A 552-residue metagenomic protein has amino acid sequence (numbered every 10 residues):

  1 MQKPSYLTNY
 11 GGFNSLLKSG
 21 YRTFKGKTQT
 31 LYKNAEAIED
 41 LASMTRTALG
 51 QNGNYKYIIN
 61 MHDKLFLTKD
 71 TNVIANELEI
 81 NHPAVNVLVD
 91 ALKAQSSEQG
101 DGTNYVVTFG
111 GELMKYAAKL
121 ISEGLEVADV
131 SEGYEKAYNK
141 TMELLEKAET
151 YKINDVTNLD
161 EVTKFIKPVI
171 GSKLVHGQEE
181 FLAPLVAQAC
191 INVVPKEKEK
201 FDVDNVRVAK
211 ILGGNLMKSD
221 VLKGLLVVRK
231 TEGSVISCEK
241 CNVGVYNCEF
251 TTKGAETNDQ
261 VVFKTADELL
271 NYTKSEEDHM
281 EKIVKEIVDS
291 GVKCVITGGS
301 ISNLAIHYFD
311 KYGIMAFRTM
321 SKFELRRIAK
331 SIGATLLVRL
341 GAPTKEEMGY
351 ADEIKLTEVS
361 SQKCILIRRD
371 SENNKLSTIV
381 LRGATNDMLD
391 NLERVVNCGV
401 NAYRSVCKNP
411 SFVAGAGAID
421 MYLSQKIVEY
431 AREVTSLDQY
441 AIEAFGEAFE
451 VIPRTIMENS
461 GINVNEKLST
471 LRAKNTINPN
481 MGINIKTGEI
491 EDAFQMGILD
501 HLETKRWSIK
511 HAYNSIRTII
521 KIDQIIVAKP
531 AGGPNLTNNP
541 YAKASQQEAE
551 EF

Functional and structural regions predicted by a protein language model:
Q2-V73, E77, Y138-A384, N391 (+1 more regions): Extended amphipathic alpha-helical scaffolds
Y32, E79-N81, L376-F552: Extended, low-charge hydrophobic alpha-helical regions
G50, G100, G124, V186 (+5 more regions): Residue-level signature of catalytic and energy-coupling elements of molecular machines, predominantly ATP/GTP-dependent
F66-Q95: Active-site cofactor/substrate anionic-group-binding motifs, chiefly glycine- and Lys/Arg-rich phosphate-binding loops
L92, S96, L325, V338 (+3 more regions): Long, charge-patterned amphipathic alpha-helical coiled-coil/hairpin "stalk" segments used as oligomerization
S96-T108, S122, V127-V130, E146-L159: Short, flexible active-site-proximal loops enriched in glycine and acidic residues
T103, V107-G111, A128-E135, Q439-E447 (+1 more regions): Alpha-helical transmembrane segments of multi-pass membrane proteins, especially transporters and channels
G111-E123: Feature marking long nucleic-acid-engaging regions of large polymerase/nuclease enzymes
